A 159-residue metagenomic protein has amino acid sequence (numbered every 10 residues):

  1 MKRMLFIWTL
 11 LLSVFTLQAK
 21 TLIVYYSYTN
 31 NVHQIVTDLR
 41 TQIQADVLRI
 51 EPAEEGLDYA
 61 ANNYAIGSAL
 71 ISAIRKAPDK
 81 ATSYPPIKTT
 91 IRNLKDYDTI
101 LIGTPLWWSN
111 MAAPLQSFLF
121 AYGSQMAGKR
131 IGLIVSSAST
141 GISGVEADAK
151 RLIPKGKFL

Functional and structural regions predicted by a protein language model:
M4-S13: Sec-dependent N-terminal signal peptides
Q18-I102, M111: N-terminal beta1-alpha1-beta2 submodule of the flavodoxin-like/Rossmannoid cofactor-binding fold
K20, D96-T99, A127-R130, G156-F158: Loop/turn elements at helix/coil->beta-strand transitions in domains of secreted/extracellular proteins
Y25-Y26, I102-L106, L133-S139: Second-shell loop/turn segments in exported
L94, F120-G128, R151-I153: Short, conserved loop/helix-junction motifs that constitute active-site signature segments in enzyme catalytic cores
P114-F120: Charged helix-capping and loop-helix junction motifs
G132-L159: Short, glycine-/small-residue-rich phosphate/pyrophosphate-handling segment
